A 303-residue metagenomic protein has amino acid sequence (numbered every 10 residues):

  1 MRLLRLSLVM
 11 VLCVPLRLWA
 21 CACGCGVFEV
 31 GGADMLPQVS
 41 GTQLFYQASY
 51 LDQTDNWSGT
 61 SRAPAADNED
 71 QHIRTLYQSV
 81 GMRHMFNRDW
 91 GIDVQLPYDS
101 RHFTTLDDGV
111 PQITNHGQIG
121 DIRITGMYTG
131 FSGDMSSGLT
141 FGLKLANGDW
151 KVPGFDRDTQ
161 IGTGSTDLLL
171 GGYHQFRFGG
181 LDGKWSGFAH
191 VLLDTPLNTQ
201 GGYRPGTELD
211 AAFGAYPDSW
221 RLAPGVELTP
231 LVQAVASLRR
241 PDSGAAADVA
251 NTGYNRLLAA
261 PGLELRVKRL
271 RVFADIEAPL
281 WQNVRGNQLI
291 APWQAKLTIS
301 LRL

Functional and structural regions predicted by a protein language model:
L18-S58, P64: Outer-membrane beta-barrel biogenesis signature
D34, Y46, V80-H84, V94 (+8 more regions): Residues on the lipid-exposed face of transmembrane beta-strands in outer-membrane beta-barrel proteins
Q38-S40, H72-Q78, H116-I122, M135 (+4 more regions): Residues that define the transmembrane beta-barrel architecture of outer-membrane proteins
T42, D89-I92, G133-S137, G180-W185 (+2 more regions): Repeated loop/turn-to-beta-strand initiation elements of outer-membrane beta-barrel proteins
L44-D52, V94-Y98, L139-L145, G187-L193 (+3 more regions): Transmembrane beta-barrel strands of outer-membrane/channel proteins
Y50-Y77, D158: Surface-exposed strand-loop-strand hairpins of Gram-negative outer-membrane beta-barrel proteins
N56-A66, G201-L303: Outer membrane beta-barrel transmembrane domains
S100-G206, R266: Outer-membrane pore/translocation modules
